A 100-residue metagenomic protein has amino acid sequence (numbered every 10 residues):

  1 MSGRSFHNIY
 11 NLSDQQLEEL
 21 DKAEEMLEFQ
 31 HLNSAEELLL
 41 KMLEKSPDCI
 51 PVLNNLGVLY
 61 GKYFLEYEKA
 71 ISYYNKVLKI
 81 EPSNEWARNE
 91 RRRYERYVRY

Functional and structural regions predicted by a protein language model:
S2-S5, L17, E28-K41, Y63-K76 (+1 more regions): Structural signature of tandem alpha-helical TPR/SEL1-like repeats, specifically the intra-repeat loop/turn
N11, K45, K79-I80: Structural marker of alpha-solenoid helical repeat scaffolds
L12-E28: Short terminal alpha-helical segments
Q15-L17, I50-P51, E85-W86: Helix-start (N-cap) detector for alpha-helical repeat units in TPR-like alpha-solenoids, especially tetratricopeptide
E24, V58-L59, R93: Residue-level recognition of tetratricopeptide repeat
S72, E81-N84: Short, compact, well-ordered microdomains
